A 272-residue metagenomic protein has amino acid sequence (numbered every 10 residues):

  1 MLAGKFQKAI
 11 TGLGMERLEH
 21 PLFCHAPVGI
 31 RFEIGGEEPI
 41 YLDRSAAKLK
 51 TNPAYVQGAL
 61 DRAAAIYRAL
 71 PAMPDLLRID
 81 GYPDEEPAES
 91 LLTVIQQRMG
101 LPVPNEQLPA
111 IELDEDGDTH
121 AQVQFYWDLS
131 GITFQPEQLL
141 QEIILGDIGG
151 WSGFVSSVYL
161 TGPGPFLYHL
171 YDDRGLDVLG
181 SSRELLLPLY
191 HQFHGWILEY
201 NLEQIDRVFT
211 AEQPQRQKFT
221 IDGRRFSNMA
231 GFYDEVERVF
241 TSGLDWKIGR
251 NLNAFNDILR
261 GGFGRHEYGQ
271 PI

Functional and structural regions predicted by a protein language model:
M1-G150: Extended, low-hydrophobicity segments enriched in charged/polar residues
E38-A47, P74-R78, H120-Q122, H169-D177 (+3 more regions): Glycine-rich, often proline-containing surface loops adjacent to acidic residues and nearby aromatics that form
A65, A69-A72, L145, G195-L198 (+2 more regions): Short, intrinsically disordered, mixed-charge
E85-E89, T133-Q135, L167-H169, E184-L189 (+1 more regions): Short, surface-exposed beta-strand/loop "edge" segments at domain boundaries and coil↔beta transitions
Q107-D114, T119-V123, W127, S227-E237 (+1 more regions): Acidic (Asp/Glu-rich) sequence patches and key acidic residues that form negatively charged surfaces used
G150-G164, A254-F263: A short, acidic, amphipathic alpha-helical segment used as a generic capping/interface helix at domain edges
Y159-A211: Alpha-helical oligomerization segments
A211-W246, R250, A254, G262-I272: N-terminal intrinsically disordered, low-complexity segments enriched in P/E/S/T
